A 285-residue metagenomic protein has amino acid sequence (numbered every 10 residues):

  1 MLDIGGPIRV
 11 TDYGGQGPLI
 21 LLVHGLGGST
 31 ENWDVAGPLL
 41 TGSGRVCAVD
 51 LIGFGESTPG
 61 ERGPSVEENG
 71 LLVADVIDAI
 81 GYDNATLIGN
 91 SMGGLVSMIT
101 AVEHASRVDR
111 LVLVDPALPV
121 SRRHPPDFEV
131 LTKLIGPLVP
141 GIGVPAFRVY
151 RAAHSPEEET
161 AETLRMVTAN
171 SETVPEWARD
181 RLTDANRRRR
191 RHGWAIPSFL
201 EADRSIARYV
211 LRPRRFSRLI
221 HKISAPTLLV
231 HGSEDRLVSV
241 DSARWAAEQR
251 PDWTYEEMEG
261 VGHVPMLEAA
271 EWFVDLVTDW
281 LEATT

Functional and structural regions predicted by a protein language model:
M1-L22, T41-R45, G70-L71, D75-D78 (+4 more regions): Alpha/beta-hydrolase fold catalytic core
G6, D34, C47-M92, V102-E103 (+3 more regions): Active-site loop/oxyanion-hole signature of alpha/beta-hydrolase fold enzymes
D12-T58, L267: Conserved HGGG/HGGXW glycine-rich cap/lid loop of the alpha/beta-hydrolase fold
L111-V149: Flexible "cap/lid" loop of the alpha/beta hydrolase fold
V149-H221: Conserved alpha/beta-hydrolase catalytic His-Asp/Glu region
Y209-V210, E234-V238: Acidic catalytic loop of the alpha/beta-hydrolase fold
I223, L229-H231: Short beta-strand/loop motif that positions the catalytic acidic residue of the alpha/beta-hydrolase fold
P251-T285: Catalytic active-site module of serine/aspartate enzymes centered on a nucleophile-bearing elbow/loop
